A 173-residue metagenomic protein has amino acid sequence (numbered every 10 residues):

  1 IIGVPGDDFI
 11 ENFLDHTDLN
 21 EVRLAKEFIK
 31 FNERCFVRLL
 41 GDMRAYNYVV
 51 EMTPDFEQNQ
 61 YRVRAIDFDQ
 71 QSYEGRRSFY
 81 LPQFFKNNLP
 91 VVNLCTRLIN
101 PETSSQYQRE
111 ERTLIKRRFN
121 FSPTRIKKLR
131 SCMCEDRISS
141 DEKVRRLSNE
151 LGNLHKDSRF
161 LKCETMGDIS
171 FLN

Functional and structural regions predicted by a protein language model:
I1-D7: Short pocket-lining segment of the protein kinase catalytic domain that shapes the ATP-binding cleft
D8-F79: Conserved kinase catalytic-core segment
F56-N173: C-terminal catalytic region of ATP-dependent kinase domains
